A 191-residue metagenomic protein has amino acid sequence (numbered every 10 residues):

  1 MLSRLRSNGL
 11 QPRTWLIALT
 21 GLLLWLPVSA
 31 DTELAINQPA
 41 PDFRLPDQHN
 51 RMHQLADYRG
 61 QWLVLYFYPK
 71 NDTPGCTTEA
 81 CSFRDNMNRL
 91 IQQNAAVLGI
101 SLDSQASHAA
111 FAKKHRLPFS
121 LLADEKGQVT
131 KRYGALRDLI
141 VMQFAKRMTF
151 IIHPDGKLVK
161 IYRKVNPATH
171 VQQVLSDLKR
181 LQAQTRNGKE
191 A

Functional and structural regions predicted by a protein language model:
L2-L16: Bacterial N-terminal signal peptides that target proteins for export
T14, G21-D42, R186: N-proximal helix/coil linker or "cap" segments that precede and/or mark the start of modular domains
A40-P41, W62, K146-M148: Short loop/turn microsegments at loop-to-beta-strand junctions
F43-W62: A short beta-strand-turn-helix
A56-T77: Short active-site neighborhood of thiol/selenol oxidoreductases, capturing the structured segment around
T77-L117, G127-V129: Structural microenvironment flanking redox-active thiols in thiol-disulfide oxidoreductases
F144-A191: Thiol-/selenol-based redox modules, centered on thioredoxin-like and closely related oxidoreductase domains
